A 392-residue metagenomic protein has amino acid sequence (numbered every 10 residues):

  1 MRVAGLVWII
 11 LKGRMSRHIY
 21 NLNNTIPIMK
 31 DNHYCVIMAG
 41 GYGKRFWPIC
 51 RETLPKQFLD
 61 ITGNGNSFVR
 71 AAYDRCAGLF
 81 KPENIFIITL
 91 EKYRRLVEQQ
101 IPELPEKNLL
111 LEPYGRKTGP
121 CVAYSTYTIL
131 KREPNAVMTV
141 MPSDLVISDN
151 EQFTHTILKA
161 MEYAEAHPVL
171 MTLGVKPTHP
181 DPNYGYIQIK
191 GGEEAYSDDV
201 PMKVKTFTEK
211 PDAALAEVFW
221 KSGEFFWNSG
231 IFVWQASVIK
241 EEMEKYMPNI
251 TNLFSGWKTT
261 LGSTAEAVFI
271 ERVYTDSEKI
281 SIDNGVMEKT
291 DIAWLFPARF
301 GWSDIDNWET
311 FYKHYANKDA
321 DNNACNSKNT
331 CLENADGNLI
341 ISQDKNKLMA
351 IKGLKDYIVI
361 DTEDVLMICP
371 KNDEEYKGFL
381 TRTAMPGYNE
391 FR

Functional and structural regions predicted by a protein language model:
R17-I37, R45-E52, T62-P142, V146-T154 (+2 more regions): Conserved N-terminal catalytic core of the sugar/cofactor nucleotidyltransferase
N24-N32, S237-R392: Left-handed beta-helix
I37-A39, I88, T139-P142, T172-K176 (+2 more regions): Short beta-strand segments
V69, S125, D144, I187 (+3 more regions): Residue-level signal for inorganic ion chemistry
N150-E271, W294, P370: Conserved core of the sugar-phosphate nucleotidyltransferase
